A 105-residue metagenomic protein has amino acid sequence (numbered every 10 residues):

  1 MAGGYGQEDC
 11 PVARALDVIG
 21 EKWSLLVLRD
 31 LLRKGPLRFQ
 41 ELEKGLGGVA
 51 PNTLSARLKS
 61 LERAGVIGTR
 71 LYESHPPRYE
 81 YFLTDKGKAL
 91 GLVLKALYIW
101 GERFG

Functional and structural regions predicted by a protein language model:
M1-G4: Acidic-glycine-rich active-site phosphate/pyrophosphate-binding loop
G6, C10-T53, S74, F82: N-terminal helix-turn-helix DNA-binding core of bacterial DNA-binding proteins
G20, E73-A96: Basic, amphipathic "hinge/linker" alpha-helix immediately C-terminal to the N-terminal HTH DNA-binding motif
L54-A64: Basic amphipathic alpha-helical segments that dock to polyanions
A64, V93-G105: Alpha-helical linker/hinge and terminal dimerization helices associated with HTH transcriptional regulators
